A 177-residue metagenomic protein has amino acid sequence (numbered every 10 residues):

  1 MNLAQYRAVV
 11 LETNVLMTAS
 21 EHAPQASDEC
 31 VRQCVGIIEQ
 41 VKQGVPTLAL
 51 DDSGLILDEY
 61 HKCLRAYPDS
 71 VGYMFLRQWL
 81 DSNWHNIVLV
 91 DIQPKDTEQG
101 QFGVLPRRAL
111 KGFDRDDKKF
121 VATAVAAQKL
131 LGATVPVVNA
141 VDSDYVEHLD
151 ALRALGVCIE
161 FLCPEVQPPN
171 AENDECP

Functional and structural regions predicted by a protein language model:
M1-D52: Short, well-structured N-terminal submotif of metal-dependent ribonuclease cores
M1-L3, D52, K129-P177: Acidic, PIN/NYN-like endoribonuclease modules and their adjacent C-terminal/linker elements
E12, D117, D142: Acidic active-site catalytic centers that drive phospho-/nucleotidyl reactions and related ester hydrolyses
V15, L55-I56, F120, D144-Y145: Alpha-helix capping/helix-boundary segments
A19-H22, D58-L64, E147-L152: A short acidic (Asp/Glu
S20-E29, L64-R65, R107-K111: Short, flexible/disordered intra-domain loops and linkers
V41-V45, G54-V104: PIN-domain endoribonuclease scaffold, especially VapC-family toxins
I87-V137: Active-site neighborhoods of divalent-metal-dependent phosphate/nucleic-acid chemistry enzymes
